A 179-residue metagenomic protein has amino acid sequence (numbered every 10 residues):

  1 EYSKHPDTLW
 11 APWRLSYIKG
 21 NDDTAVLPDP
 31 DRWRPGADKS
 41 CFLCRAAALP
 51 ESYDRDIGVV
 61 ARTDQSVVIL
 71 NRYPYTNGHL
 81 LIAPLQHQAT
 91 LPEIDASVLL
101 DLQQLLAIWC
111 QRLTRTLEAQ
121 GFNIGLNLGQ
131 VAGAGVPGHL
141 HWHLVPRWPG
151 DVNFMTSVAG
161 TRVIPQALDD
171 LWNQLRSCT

Functional and structural regions predicted by a protein language model:
E1-H5, L9-D22, R147-T179: C-terminal helix-cap and adjacent tail motif
E1-N77: Active-site microenvironments that recognize anionic phosphate/pyrophosphate groups
C41, V68, P84, L102 (+1 more regions): Divalent metal-coordination and catalytic microenvironments
A46, N71-Y73, L85-H87, N127-G129: Histidine- and/or cysteine-centered catalytic micro-motif in compact active-site loops
H79-P84, G129-F154: Histidine-centered divalent-metal-coordination microenvironment in nucleic-acid enzymes
L80-Q104, S157-I164: Short histidine-centered catalytic/ligand-binding loop motif
I94-A119, D169-R176: Long, well-ordered alpha-helical scaffolding segments within enzyme catalytic domains, especially pronounced
L117-A132: A short glycine-rich, hydrophobically flanked beta-strand micro-motif that places a catalytic Asp/Glu for divalent metal
